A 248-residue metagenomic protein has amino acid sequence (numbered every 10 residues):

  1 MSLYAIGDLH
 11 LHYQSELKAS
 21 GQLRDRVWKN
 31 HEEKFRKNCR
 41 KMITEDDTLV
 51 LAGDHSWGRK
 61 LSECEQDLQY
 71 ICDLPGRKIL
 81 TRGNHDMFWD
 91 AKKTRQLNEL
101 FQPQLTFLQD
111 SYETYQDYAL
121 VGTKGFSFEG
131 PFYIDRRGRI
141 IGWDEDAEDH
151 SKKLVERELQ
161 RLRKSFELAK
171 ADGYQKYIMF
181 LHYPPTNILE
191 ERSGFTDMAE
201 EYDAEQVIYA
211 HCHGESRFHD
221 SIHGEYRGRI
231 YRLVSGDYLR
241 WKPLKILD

Functional and structural regions predicted by a protein language model:
S2, S15-Y115, E191-A204, R227-R229 (+1 more regions): Core catalytic region of metal-dependent phosphoesterases/phosphodiesterases, especially metallo-beta-lactamase-like
S2-D8: Short, hydrophobic/glycine-enriched beta-strand segments
G7, R82, S111, K124 (+2 more regions): Residues at the C-termini of beta-strands that transition into short coil/loop
D8, G53-D54, G83-N84, H182 (+1 more regions): Active-site glycine-centered loops adjacent to acidic/histidine catalytic or metal-binding residues that shape
L9-Q14, N38, M42, D86-E190: Conserved catalytic scaffold of divalent metal-dependent phosphoesterases
L11, S56-W57, P185, G214: Short active-site segment of divalent metal-dependent hydrolases/proteases that encodes the spacing between
H12-L17, W241: Short N-terminal binding/cap micro-motifs at the start of the first secondary-structure element
I79, P184-D248: Conserved beta-sheet core of the metallophosphoesterase superfamily
